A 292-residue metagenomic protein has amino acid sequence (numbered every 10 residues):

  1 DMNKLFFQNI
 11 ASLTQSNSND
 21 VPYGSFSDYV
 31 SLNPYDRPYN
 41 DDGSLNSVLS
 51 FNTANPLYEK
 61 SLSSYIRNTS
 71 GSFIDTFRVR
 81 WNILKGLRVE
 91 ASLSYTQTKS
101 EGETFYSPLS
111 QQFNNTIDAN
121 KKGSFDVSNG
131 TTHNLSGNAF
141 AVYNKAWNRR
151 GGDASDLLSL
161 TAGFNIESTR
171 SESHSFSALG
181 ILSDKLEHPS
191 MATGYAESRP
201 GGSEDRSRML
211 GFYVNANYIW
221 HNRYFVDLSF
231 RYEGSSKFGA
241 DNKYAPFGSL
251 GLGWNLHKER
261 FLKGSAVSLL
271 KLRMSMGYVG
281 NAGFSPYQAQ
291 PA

Functional and structural regions predicted by a protein language model:
M2-I74, S92, T96-L210, L256-A292: Surface-exposed loop/interface segments of Gram-negative outer-membrane beta-barrel transport/assembly proteins
V79-K85, A216: Long hydrophobic segments that form regular secondary structure
L210-W220: Structured alpha-helical segments in the cores of large, soluble enzyme domains
V226-F238, M274: Transmembrane beta-strand segments that form the barrel wall of outer-membrane beta-barrel proteins
A240-Y244: Short glycine/threonine-rich loop-to-helix capping motif typified by GTGT followed within a few residues by an Asp-Pro
P246-W254: Feature captures outer-membrane beta-barrel proteins of Gram-negative bacteria and organelles
